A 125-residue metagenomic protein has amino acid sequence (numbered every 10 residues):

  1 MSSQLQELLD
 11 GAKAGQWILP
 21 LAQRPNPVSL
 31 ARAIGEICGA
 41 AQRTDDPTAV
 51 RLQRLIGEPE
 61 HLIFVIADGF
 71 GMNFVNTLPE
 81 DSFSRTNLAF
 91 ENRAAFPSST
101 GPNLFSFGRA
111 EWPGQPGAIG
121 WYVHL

Functional and structural regions predicted by a protein language model:
S2-L62, G69-L125: Active-site nucleophile/metal-coordination loop of metallo-enzymes that catalyze phosphate/sulfate and related
